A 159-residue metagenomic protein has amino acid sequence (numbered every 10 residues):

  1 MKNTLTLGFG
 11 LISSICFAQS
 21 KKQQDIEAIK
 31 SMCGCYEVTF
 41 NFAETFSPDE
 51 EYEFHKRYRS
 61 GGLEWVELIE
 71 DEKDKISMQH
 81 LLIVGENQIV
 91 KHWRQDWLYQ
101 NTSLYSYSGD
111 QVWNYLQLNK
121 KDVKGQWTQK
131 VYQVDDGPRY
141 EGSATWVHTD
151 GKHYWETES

Functional and structural regions predicted by a protein language model:
M1-Q23: Bacterial Sec-dependent N-terminal signal peptides
K2-N3, I29-M32, V66, W97 (+1 more regions): Generic hydrophobic, helix-prone segments enriched in Leu/Val/Ile
S14-I15, T39, I69: Generic N-terminal helix/loop capping motif
S20-G62: Start-of-domain marker
K22, I26-A28, T39-F46, K73-S159: Calycin-type beta-barrel ligand-binding domains and close structural analogs
H55-G85: N-terminal glycine/threonine-rich, aromatic-flanked beta-hairpin/loop signature
